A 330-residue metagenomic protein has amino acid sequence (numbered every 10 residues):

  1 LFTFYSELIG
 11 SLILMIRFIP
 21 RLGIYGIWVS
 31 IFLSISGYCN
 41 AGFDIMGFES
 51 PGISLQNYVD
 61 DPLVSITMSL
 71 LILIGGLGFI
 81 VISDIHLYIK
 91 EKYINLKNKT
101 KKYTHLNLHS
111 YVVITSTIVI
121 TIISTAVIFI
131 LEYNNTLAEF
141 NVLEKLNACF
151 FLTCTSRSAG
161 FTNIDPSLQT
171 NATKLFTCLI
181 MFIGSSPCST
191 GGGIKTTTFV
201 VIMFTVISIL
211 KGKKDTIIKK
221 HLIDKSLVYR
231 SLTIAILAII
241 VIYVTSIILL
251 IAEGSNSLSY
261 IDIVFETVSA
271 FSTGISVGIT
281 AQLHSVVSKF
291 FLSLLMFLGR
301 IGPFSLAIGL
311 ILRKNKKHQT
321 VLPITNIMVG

Functional and structural regions predicted by a protein language model:
L1-G330: Membrane-proximal intracellular helices of multi-pass ion channels
